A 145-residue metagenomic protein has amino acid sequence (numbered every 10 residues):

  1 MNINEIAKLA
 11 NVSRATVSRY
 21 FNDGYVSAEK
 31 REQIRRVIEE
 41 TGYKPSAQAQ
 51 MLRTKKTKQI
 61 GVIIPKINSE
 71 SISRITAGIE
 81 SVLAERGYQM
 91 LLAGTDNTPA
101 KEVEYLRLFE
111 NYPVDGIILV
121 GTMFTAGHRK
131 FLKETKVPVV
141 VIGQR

Functional and structural regions predicted by a protein language model:
M1-K58: N-terminal helix-turn-helix DNA-binding module of bacterial transcription factors
R31, R107-L108, K133-E134: Short low-complexity, flexible loop/linker segments enriched in glycine and/or proline with clustered acidic
R31, S73-A77, R129: Short, surface-exposed alpha-helical segments at coil->helix boundaries
V37, G78-V82, H128-F131, T135: Alpha-helical structural signal in soluble globular domains
K44-G116: Amphipathic helical "hinge" segments at domain boundaries
N97, V120-R145: Flexible loop/hinge segments that line or gate small-molecule binding clefts
